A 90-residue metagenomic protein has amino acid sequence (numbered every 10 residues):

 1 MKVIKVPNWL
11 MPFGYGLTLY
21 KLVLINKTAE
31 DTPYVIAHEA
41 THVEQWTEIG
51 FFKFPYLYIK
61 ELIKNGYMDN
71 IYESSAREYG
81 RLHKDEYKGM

Functional and structural regions predicted by a protein language model:
M1-K2, Y79-M90: Charged phosphate-binding loop/patch that engages nucleotide di/tri-phosphates or the phosphate backbone of nucleic
M1-W9: Juxtamembrane/interface helices at transmembrane-helix boundaries
K2, L22-N26: Membrane-proximal topogenic or attachment-prone low-complexity segments at protein termini
N8-L22, W46-E78, G89-M90: Post-HEXXH active-site segment of zinc metalloproteases
A29-E44: Short alpha-helix carrying the canonical HExxH Zn2+-binding catalytic motif
T41, Q45-E48, R81-K84: Generic short alpha-helical segment signal, independent of protein family or function, capturing local helix propensity
